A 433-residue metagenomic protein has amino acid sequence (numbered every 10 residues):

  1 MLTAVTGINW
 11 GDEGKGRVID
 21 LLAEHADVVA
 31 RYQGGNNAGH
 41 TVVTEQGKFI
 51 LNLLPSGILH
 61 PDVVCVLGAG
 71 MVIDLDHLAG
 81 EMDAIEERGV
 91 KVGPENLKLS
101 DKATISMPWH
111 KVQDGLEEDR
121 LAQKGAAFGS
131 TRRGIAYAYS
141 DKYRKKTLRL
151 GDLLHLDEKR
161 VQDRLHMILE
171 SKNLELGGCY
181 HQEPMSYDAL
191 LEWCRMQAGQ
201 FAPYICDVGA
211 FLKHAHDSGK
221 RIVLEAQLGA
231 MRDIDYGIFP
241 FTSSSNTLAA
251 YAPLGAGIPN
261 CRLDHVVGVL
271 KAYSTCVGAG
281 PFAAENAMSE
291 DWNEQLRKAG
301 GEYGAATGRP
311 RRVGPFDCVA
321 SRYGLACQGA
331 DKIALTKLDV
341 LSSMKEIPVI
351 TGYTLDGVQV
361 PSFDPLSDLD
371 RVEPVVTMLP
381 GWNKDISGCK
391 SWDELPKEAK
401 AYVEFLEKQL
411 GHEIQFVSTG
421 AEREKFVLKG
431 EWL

Functional and structural regions predicted by a protein language model:
M1-L433: Non-transmembrane, aqueous-exposed alpha-helical and coiled segments at domain scale
